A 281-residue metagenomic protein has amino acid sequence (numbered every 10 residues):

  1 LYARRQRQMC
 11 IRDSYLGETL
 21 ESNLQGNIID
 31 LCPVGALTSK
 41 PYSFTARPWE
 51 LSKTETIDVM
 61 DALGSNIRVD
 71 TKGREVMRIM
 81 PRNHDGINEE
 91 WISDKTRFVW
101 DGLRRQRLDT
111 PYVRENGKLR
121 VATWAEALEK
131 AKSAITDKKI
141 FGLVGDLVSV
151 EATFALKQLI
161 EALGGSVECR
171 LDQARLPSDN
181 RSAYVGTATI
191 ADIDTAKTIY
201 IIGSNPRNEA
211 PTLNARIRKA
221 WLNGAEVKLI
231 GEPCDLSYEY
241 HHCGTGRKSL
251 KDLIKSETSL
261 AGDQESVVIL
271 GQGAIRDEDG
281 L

Functional and structural regions predicted by a protein language model:
L1, E18-E21, Q25-I29, A36-L281: Catalytic alpha/large subunits of respiratory electron-transfer oxidoreductases, centered on bis-MGD molybdoenzymes
L1-I11: Single conserved hydrophobic/aromatic residue that forms the stacking wall/gate of nucleotide- or nucleobase-binding
R7-M9, C32, S93: Cysteine-centered, disulfide-bonded loop motifs in secreted/extracellular proteins
R12-D13, N27-L31: C-type cytochrome heme c attachment motif
